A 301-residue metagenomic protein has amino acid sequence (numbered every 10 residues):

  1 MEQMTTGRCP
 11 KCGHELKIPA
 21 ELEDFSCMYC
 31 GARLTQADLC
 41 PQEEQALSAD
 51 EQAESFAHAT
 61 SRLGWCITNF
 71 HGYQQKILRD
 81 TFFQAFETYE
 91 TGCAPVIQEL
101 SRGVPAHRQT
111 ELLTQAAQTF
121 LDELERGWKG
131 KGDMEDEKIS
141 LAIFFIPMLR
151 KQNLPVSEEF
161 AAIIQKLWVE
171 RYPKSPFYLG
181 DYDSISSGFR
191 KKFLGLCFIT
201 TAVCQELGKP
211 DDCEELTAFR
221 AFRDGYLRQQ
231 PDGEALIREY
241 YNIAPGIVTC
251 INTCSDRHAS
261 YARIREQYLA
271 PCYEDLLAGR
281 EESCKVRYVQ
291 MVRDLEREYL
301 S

Functional and structural regions predicted by a protein language model:
M1-M4, K17-E21, F189-K191: Short, flexible, mixed-charge glycine/proline-rich loop motifs that serve as phosphate/nucleic-acid-contacting
T6, D24, L194: Residues immediately within or flanking Cys/His clusters that coordinate Zn2+ in small zinc-binding modules
P10-K11, Y29, L196-I199: Short, cysteine/histidine-rich loop/knuckle motifs that typically chelate Zn2+
L16, L34, T201: Cys/His-rich microdomains that often coordinate metals
I18-P19, Q36-A37, E206: Short, non-ligating residues that shape and space the ligands of small metal-coordination modules and catalytic
L22-R33: Cysteine-rich micro-motifs
L34-E43: Short metal-binding segments enriched for Cys and/or His
E43-S301: Long, compositionally biased charged/polar accessory segments in the mid-to-C-terminal portions of proteins
